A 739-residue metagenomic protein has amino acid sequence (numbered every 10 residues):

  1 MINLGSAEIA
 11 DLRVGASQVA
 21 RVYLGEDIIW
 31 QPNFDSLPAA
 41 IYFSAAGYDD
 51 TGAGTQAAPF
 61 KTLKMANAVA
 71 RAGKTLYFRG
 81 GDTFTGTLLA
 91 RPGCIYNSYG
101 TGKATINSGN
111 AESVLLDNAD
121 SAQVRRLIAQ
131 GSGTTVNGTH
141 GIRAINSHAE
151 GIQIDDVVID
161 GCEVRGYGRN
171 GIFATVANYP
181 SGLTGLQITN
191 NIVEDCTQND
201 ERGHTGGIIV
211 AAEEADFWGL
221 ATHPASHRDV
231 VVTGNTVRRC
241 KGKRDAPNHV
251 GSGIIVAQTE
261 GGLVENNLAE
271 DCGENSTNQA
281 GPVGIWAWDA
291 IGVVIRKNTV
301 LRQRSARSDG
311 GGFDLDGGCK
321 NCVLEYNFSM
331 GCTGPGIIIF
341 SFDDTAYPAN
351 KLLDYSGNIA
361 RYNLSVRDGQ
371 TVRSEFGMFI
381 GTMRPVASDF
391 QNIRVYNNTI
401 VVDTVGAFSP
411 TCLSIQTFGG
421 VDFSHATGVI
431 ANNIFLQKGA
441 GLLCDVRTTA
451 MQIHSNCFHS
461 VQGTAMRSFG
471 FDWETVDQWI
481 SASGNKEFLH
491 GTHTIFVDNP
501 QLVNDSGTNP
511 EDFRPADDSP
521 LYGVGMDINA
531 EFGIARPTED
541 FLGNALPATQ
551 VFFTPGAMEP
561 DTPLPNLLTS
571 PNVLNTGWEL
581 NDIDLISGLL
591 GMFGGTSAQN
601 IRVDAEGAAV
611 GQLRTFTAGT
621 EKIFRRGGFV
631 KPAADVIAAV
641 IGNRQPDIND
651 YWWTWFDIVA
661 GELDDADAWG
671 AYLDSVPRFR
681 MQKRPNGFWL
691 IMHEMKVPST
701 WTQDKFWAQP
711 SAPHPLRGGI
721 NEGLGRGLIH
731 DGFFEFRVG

Functional and structural regions predicted by a protein language model:
D11, D27-I28, T562-G739: Extracellular and organelle-lumenal recognition/adhesion modules and their flexible linkers in secreted
A45-R79, T83, W479, S519 (+1 more regions): Acidic Gly/Asp/Thr-rich repetitive segments characteristic of extracellular carbohydrate-active and adhesion proteins
A46-T51, A58-F60, Y77, F84-T85 (+5 more regions): Right-handed parallel beta-helix/beta-spiral solenoid domain characteristic of secreted/periplasmic
T85-P92, G138, S147, K297 (+2 more regions): Predominantly extracellular beta-rich ligand-binding scaffolds that present long acidic/polar faces for carbohydrate
I95-G100, E112-Y167, G185-E194, R228-R238 (+2 more regions): Parallel beta-helix/beta-solenoid
S108-L115, T135-E150, G166-P180, D200-P224 (+7 more regions): Extracellular beta-strand/beta-solenoid scaffold signature
Q478-T562: C-terminal accessory segments
